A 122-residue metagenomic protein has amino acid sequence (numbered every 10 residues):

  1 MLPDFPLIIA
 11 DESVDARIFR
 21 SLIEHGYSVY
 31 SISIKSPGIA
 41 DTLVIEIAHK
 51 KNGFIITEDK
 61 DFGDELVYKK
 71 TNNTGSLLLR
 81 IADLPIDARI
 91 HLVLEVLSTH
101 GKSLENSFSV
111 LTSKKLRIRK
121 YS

Functional and structural regions predicted by a protein language model:
M1, T99-S122: Charged phosphate-binding loop/patch that engages nucleotide di/tri-phosphates or the phosphate backbone of nucleic
M1-L7: A short, flexible N-terminal coil/short beta segment enriched in small residues
P6, I23-E24, T42, Y68 (+2 more regions): Ribonuclease/tRNase effector modules and their secretory precursors
L7-G53: N-terminal first-folded block
Y30, I56, L77-L79, S109: Hydrophobic/aromatic beta-strand patches that form the interior of the parallel beta-sheet core in alpha/beta enzyme
A48-L66: Acidic, metal-binding active-site segment of PIN/NYN-like and related structure-specific nucleases
G63-V96: Mid-chain, well-packed structural core segment of small domains
